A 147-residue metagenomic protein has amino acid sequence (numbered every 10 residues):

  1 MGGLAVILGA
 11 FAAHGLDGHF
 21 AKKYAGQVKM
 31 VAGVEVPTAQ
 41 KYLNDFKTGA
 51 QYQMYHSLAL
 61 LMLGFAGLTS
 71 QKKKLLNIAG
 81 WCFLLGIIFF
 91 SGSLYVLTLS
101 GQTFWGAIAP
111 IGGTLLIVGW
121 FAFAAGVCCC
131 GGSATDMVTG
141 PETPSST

Functional and structural regions predicted by a protein language model:
M1-T147: Polytopic transmembrane helical bundles with strong interfacial aromatic enrichment
